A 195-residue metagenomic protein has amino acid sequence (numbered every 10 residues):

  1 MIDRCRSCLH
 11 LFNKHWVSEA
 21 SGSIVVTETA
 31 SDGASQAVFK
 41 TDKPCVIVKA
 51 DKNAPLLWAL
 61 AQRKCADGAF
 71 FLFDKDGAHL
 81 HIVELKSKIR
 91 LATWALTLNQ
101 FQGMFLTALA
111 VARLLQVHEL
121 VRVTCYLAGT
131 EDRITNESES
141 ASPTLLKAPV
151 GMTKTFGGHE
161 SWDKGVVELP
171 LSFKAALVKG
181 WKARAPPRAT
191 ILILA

Functional and structural regions predicted by a protein language model:
M1-A61, K179-P187, I193-A195: Acidic-basic catalytic patches of nuclease active cores, encompassing PD-(D/E)XK and other metal-cofactor nuclease
R63-A66: Short, surface-exposed coil-to-beta transition loops
G68-F70, H79-S87, M104: Conserved catalytic cores of phosphodiester-cleaving nucleases, focusing on short active-site segments
L72-D76, T130-D132: Short, flexible beta-strand-to-coil junctions
F73-K75, L109-H118: Alpha-helix termini
V83-A92, V117-V121: Active-site nucleophile-His-acid catalytic modules used for acyl/amide transfer and hydrolysis across diverse enzymes
K88-A108: Mg2+/Mn2+-dependent nuclease catalytic core
Q116-A195: Domain-level recognition of nuclease-like catalytic cores that cleave nucleotide substrates
